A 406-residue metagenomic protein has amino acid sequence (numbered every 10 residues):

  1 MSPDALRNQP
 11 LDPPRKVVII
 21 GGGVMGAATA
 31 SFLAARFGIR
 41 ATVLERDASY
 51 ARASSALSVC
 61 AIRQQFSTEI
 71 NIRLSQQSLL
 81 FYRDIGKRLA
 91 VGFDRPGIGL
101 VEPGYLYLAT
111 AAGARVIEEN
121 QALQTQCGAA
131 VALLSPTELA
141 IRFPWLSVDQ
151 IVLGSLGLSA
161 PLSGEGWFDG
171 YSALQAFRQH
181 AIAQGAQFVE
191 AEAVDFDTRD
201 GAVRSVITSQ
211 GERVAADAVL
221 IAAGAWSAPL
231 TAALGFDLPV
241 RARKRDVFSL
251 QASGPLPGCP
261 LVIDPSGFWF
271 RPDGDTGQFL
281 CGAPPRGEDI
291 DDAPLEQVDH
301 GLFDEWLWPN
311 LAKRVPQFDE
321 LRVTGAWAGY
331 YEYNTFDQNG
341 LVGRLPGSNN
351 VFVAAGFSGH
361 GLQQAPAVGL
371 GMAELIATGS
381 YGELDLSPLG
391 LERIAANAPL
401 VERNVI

Functional and structural regions predicted by a protein language model:
M1-V17, F32-G38, R403: Extreme N-terminal leader/targeting segments of oxidoreductases
D4-L6, A109-Q184, V189-E190, D195-A202: Flavin (FAD/FMN) cofactor-binding and adjacent substrate-gating region of FAD-dependent oxidoreductase domains
A34-S55: Glycine-rich FAD pyrophosphate-binding loop
A51, E212-C259: Central helical "cap/lid" subdomain
V59-W145, G267-W269, L311: Dinucleotide-binding Rossmann-like beta1-alpha1 core, especially the glycine-rich loop that anchors the ADP
D195-V214, V219: Conserved beta-strand-loop-beta-strand element in the redox core of flavoprotein oxidoreductases
D237, A252-N350: Active-site lid/adjacent beta-loop-alpha segment flanking the redox-cofactor pocket in flavoenzymes
P309-I406: C-terminal catalytic lobe of FAD-dependent flavoproteins
